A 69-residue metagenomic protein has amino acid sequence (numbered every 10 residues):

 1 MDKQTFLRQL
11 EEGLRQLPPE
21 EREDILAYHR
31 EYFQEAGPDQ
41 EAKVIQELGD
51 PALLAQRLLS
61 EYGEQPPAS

Functional and structural regions predicted by a protein language model:
M1-I25: N-terminal leader/propeptide segments of preproteins
L10-R15, R30, E41-I45: Amphipathic alpha-helical segments within well-ordered protein domains
I25-E41: Amphipathic alpha-helical segments that form the core helices of the histone-fold
P38-S69: Cytosolic juxtamembrane regions of integral membrane proteins
